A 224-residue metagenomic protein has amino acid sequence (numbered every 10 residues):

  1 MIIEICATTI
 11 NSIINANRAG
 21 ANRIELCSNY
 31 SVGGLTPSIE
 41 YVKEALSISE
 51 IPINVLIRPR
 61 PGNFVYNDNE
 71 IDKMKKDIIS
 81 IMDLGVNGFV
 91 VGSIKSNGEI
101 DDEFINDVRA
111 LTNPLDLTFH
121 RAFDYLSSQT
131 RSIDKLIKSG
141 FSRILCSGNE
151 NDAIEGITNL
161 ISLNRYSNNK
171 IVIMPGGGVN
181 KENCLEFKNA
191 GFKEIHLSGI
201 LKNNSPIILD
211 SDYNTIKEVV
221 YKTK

Functional and structural regions predicted by a protein language model:
M1-T9, I57-K75, T118-S128, I173-M174: Active-site mouth loops of central-metabolism enzymes
I3-A7, I24-L26, I53-I57, F89-V91 (+4 more regions): Hydrophobic faces of well-ordered beta-strands that scaffold small-molecule active sites in alpha/beta enzyme cores
I10-S12, L35, V42-I48, P52-D102: Active-site beta->alpha loop and helix N-cap motifs at the rims of alpha/beta catalytic domains
N11-R18, V65-D77, D124-S139, L163-S167 (+1 more regions): Catalytic cores of alpha/beta
A19-I24, S49-P52, G85-G88, L111-L115 (+3 more regions): Glycine-enriched alpha-helix->loop->beta-strand junction motifs that scaffold or abut catalytic
I24-L35, S80, L84-S96, F141-I154 (+1 more regions): Glycine-rich phosphate-binding active-site loops on the catalytic face of alpha/beta enzymes
G34-P61, I100-A122, E155-N180, S211-K224: Alpha-helix-loop-beta-strand connector modules within alpha/beta enzyme cores
M82-S132: Hydrophobic, well-structured mid-protein blocks that either form specific transmembrane helices
